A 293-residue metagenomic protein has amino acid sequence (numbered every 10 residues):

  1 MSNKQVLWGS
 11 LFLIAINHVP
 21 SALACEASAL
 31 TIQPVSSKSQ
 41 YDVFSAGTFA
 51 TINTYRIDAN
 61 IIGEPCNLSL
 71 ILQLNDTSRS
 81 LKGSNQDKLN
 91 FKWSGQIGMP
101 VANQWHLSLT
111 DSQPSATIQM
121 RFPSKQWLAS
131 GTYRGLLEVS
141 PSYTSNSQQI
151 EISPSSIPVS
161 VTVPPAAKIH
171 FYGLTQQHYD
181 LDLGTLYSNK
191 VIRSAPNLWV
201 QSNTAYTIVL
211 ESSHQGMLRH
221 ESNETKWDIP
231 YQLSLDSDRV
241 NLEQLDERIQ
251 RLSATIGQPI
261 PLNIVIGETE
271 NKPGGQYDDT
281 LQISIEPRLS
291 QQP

Functional and structural regions predicted by a protein language model:
M1-G9: Bacterial N-terminal signal peptides that target proteins for export
S2, A15, A195-P196: Generic N-terminal leader/processing signal
I16-S21: N-terminal signal peptide c-region/cleavage motif recognized by signal peptidases
A22-R79, P114-E224, L252-P293: N-terminal small/polar-rich segments of proteins
E64-L109, S213, L218-E243: Surface-exposed binding patches on compact interaction domains or structured appendages
M99-A102, I157-S160, V191-R193, L242-D246: Phosphate-binding glycine-rich loops and adjacent basic patches that engage nucleotide phosphates, nucleic-acid
L107, D246-T255: An anionic, turn-rich surface loop/hairpin at beta-sheet edges that serves as a generic interaction/coordination patch
